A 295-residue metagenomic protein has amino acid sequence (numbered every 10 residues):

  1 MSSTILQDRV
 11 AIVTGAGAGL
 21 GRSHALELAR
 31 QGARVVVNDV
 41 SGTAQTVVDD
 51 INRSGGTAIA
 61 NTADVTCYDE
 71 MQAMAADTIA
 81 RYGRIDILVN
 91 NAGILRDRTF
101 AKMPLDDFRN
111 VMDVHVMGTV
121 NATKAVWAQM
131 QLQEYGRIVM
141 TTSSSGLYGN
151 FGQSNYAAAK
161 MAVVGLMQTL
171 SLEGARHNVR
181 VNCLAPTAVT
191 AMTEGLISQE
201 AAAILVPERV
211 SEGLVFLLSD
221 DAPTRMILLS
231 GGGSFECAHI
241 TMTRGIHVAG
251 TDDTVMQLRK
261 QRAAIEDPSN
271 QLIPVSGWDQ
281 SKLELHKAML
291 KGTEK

Functional and structural regions predicted by a protein language model:
S3-V36: Canonical Rossmann dinucleotide-binding motif of NAD(H)/NADP(H)-dependent dehydrogenases/reductases, specifically
Q7, S54-T57, D77-N90, R96 (+2 more regions): A glycine-rich helix->loop->beta "capping" turn within Rossmann-like NAD(P)(H)-dependent oxidoreductase domains
G21, T123, A159: Active-site helix of classical SDR
T62-A73, L105: The beta1-alpha1 cofactor-binding region of Rossmann-like NAD(H)/NADP(H)-dependent oxidoreductases
T99-F100, P104-R109: Substrate-binding pocket helix/loop in short-chain dehydrogenase/reductase
T123-K124, Q168: A short, exposed helix-loop element centered on a Lys and neighboring polar residues
S143: Residue(s) in the substrate-gating loop at a strand-loop-helix junction that position the organic substrate next
